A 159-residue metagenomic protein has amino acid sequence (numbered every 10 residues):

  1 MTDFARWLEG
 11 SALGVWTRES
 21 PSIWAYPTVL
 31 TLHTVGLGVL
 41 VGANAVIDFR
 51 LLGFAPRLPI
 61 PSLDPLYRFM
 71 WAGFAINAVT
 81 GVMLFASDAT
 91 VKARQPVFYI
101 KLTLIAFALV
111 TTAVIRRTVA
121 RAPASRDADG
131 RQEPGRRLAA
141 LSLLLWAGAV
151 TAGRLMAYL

Functional and structural regions predicted by a protein language model:
M1-L159: Polytopic transmembrane helical bundles with strong interfacial aromatic enrichment
